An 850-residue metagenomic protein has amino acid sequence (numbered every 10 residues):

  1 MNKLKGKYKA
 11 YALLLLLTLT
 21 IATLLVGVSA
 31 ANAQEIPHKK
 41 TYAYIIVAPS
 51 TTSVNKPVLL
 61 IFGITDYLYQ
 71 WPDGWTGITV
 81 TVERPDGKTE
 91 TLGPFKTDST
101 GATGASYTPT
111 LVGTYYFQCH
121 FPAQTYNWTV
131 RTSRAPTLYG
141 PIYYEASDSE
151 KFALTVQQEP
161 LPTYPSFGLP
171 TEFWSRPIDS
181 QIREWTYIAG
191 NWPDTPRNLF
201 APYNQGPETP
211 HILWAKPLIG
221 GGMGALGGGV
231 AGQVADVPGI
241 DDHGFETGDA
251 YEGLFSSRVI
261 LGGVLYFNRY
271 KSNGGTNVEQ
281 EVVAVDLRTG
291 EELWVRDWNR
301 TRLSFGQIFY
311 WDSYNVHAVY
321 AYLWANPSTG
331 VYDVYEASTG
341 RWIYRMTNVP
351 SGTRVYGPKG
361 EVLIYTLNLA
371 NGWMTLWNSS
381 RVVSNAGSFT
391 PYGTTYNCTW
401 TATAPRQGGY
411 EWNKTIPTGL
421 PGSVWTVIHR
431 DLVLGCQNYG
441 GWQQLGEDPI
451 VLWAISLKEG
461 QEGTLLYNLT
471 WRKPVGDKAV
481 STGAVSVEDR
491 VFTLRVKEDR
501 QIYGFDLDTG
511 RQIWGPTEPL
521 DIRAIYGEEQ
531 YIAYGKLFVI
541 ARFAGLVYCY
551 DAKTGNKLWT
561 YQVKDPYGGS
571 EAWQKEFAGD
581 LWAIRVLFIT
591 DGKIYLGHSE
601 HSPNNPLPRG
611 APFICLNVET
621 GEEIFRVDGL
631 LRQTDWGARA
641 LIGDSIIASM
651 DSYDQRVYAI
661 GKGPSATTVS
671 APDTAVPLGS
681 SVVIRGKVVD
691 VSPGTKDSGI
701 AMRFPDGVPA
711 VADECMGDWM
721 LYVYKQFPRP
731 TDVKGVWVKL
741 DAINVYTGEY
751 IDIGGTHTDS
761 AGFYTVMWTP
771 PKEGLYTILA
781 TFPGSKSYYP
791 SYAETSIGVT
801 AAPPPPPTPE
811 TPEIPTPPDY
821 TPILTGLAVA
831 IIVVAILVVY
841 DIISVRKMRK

Functional and structural regions predicted by a protein language model:
M1-E35, F62, P210, G340 (+7 more regions): Secretory targeting signatures
A30-Y42, Y658-A666: Proline/serine/threonine-rich low-complexity linkers at boundaries of modular beta-sandwich domains
K56-L60, S680-I684: Structural beta-strand segments of beta-rich domains
T65-G93, W214, G694-D752: Short flexible loop/turn segments that cap and initiate beta-strands
T97, G104-L111, Y115, F121 (+3 more regions): Residue-level recognition of secondary-structure-to-loop junctions
Y115-A146, K772-S791: Enriched for extracellular/lumenal, surface-exposed ectodomains of secreted and cell-surface proteins
T171-W192, G229-V282, R300-Y332, P350-V383 (+7 more regions): Repeat-blade elements of multi-bladed beta-propeller folds
E622, R626-P677, V683: Blade-level signature of beta-propeller repeat domains, shared across WD40, Kelch, NHL, RCC1 and BNR/Asp-box propellers
